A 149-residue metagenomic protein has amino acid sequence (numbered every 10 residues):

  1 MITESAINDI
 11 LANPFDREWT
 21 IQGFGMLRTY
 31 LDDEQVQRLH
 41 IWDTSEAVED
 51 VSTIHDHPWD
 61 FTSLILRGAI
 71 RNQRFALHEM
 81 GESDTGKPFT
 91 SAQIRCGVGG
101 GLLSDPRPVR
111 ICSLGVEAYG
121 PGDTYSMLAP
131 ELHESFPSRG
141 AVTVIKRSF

Functional and structural regions predicted by a protein language model:
M1-I41: A short, N-terminal "cap"/entry segment at the start of jelly-roll beta-barrel domains of the cupin/DSBH fold
R28, L39-I41, V116-A118, T124-S126 (+1 more regions): Conserved hydrophobic/aromatic beta-strand scaffold that supports enzyme active sites
E34, E49-V51, I65, I70: Fe(II)/2-oxoglutarate oxygenase catalytic core
L39-D56, Q73-E79, A129: Conserved short histidine dyad/triad with adjacent acidic residue
P58-N72, A76: Short, conserved beta-strand element in jelly-roll/cupin
A76-E131: Short acidic-glycine-tyrosine-enriched beta hairpin
E134-S138: Exposed beta-sheet edge/beta-hairpin loop segments within beta-rich domains
R139-F149: A short hydrophobic beta-strand segment most commonly corresponding to one strand of the jelly-roll/cupin
